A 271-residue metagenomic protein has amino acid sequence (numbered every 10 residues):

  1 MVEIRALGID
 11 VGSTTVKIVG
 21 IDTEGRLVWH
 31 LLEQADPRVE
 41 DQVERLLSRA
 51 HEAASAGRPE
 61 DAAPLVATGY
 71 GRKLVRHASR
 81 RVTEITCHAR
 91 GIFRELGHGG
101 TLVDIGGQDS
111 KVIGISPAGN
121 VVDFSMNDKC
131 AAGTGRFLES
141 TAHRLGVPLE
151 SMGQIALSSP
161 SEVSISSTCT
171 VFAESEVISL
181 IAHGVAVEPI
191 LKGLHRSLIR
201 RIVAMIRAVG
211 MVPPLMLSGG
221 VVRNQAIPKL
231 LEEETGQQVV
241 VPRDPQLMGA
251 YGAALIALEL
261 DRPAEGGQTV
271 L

Functional and structural regions predicted by a protein language model:
E3-D41, R45-R49, F124, D128-K129: Short glycine-rich, Thr/Ser-proximal phosphate-binding strand/loop in the N-terminal lobe of ATP-dependent enzymes
A6-D10, A62-P64, G100-V103: Short glycine-aspartate micro-motif
T23, W29-A35, A54-T86, I113-G114 (+1 more regions): Short beta-strand-loop/turn "lid" adjacent to the catalytic site in phosphate-handling enzymes
R38-V39, N120-S161, L255: Glycine-rich phosphate-binding loop plus the immediately following alpha-helix
L47-A63, I202-P213: Phosphate/pyrophosphate-binding loops at sites that engage ATP/ADP/AMP, CoA/4′-phosphopantetheine, polyphosphate
Y70, R207, M211-E234, P245-G249: Glycine-rich phosphate-binding loops at beta-strand->alpha-helix junctions
G135-E139, P242-L271: Glycine-rich phosphate-binding/hydrolytic loop that grips phosphoryl groups
A173-I206, Q246: Adenine-nucleotide phosphate-binding core of ATP-dependent small-molecule kinases
